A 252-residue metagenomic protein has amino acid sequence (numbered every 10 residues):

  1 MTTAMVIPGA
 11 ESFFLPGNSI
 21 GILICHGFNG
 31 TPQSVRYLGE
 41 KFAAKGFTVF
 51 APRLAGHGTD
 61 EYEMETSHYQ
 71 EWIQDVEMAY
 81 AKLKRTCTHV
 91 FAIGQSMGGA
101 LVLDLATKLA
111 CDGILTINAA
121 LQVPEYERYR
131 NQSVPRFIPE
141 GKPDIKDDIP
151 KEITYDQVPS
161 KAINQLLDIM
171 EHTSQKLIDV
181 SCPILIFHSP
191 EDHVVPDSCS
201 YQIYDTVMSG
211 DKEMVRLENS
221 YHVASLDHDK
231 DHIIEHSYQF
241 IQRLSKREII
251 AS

Functional and structural regions predicted by a protein language model:
L38, C182, P196-D205: Short alpha-helix in the alpha/beta-hydrolase fold that links the catalytic acid
F42-E61: Conserved alpha/beta-hydrolase
D60-T86: Catalytic nucleophile-loop/oxyanion-hole region of alpha/beta-hydrolase and closely related hydrolase-like folds
G94-G98, V102: Gly/Ala-rich beta-loop-alpha elbow adjacent to hydrolase catalytic centers
L115-E125: Active-site nucleophile loop of the alpha/beta-hydrolase fold
V180, I186-H188, D192: Short beta-strand/loop motif that positions the catalytic acidic residue of the alpha/beta-hydrolase fold
Y201, D205-V223: Catalytic histidine neighborhood in serine/cysteine hydrolases with alpha/beta-hydrolase-type architecture
N219-S252: Catalytic active-site module of serine/aspartate enzymes centered on a nucleophile-bearing elbow/loop
